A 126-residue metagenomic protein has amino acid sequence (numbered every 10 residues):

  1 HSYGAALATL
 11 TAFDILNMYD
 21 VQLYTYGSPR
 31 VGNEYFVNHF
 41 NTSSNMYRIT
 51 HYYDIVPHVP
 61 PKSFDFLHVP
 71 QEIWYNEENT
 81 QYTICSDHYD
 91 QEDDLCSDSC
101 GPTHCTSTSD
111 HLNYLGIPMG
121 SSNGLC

Functional and structural regions predicted by a protein language model:
Y3-C126: Non-catalytic, mobile gating and regulatory segments of ester bond hydrolases
